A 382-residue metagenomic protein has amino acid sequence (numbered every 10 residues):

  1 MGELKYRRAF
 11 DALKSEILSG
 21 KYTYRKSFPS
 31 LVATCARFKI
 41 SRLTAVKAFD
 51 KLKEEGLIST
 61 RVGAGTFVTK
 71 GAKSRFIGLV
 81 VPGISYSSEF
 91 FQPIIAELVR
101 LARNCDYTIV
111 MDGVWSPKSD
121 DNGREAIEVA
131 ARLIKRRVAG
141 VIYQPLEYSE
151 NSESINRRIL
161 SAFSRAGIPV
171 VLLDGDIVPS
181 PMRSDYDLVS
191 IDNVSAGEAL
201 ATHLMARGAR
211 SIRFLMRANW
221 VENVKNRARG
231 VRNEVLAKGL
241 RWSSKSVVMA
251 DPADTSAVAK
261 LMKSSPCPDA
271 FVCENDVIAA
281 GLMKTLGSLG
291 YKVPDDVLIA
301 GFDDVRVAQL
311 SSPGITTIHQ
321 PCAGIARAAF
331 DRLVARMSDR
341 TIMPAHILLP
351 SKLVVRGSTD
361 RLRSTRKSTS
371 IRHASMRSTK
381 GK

Functional and structural regions predicted by a protein language model:
M1-I40, K118, A130-K135, T255 (+2 more regions): Extreme N-terminal segment that seeds HTH/winged-HTH DNA-binding domains in transcriptional regulators
D11-S15, T23, A33, D50 (+3 more regions): Alpha-helical recognition/docking segments in bacterial nutrient-uptake and carbohydrate-utilization systems
A12, E16, D185-Y186, V258-K382: Flexible loop/turn connectors
F28-P29, A33-A36, A45, L52 (+2 more regions): Append "Primarily bacterial transcriptional regulators
G56: Glycine-centered, phosphate/nucleic-acid-interacting loop/turn motifs that mediate DNA/RNA or nucleotide
S74, H203-I212: Glycine-rich phosphate/diphosphate-binding loops that line cofactor/substrate pockets in enzymes
G140-Y143, E147-I159, S164, L200 (+4 more regions): Hydrophobic alpha-helical
